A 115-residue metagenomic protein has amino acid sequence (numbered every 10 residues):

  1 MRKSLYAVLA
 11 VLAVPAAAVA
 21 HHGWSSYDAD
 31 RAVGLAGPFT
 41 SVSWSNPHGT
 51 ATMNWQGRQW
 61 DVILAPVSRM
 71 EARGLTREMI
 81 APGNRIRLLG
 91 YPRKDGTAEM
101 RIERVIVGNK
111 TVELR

Functional and structural regions predicted by a protein language model:
M1-V8: Bacterial N-terminal signal peptides that target proteins for export
P15-A17: N-terminal signal peptide c-region/cleavage motif recognized by signal peptidases
W24-W44: Short, glycine/small-residue-enriched coil/turn segments at secondary-structure junctions
S45-N54: Short aromatic-glycine-enriched beta-strand elements
R58-V67: A short macromolecule-binding patch
E71-L88: Short nucleic-acid-contacting surface segments enriched for D/E, G, S/T with interspersed K/R
R93-R115: OB-fold/S1-family single-stranded nucleic acid-binding modules
